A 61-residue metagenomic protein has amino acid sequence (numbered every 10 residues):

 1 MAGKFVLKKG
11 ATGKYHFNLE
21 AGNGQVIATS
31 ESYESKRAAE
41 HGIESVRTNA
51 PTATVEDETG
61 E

Functional and structural regions predicted by a protein language model:
M1-K4, P51-A53: Generic structural motif recognizing short loop/turn segments at the entrances and edges of beta-strands
G3-E34, A38-V46: A structural feature that tracks compact, well-ordered secondary-structure segments with a strong bias toward
S45-E56: Short arginine-rich
E58-E61: Intrinsically disordered, low-complexity charged/polar segments
